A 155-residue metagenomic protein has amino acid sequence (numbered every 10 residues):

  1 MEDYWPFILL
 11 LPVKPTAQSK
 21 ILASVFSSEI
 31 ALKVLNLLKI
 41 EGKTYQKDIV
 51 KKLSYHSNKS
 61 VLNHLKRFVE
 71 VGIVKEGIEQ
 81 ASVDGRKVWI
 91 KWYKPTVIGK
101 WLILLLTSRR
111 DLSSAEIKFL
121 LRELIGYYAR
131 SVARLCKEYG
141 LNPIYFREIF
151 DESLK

Functional and structural regions predicted by a protein language model:
P6-K33: Short alpha-helical segments that sit at the start of domains
I21-A31, Y45, E79-L105: Short, cationic-aromatic polyanion-contact patches
L32-E41: Short amphipathic alpha-helical elements of helix-turn-helix/winged-helix folds
N36, Q46-D48, K66: Residues within the helices of the helix-turn-helix
G42-K52: Short acidic, hydrophobic short linear motifs in intrinsically disordered regions
K43, G72-I73: Short hinge/loop at the helix->beta-strand junction immediately C-terminal to the helix-turn-helix recognition helix
Y55-E70, E76: Short amphipathic alpha-helical interaction segments
V97-K155: Amphipathic alpha-helical dimerization/coiled-coil segments that flank or bridge DNA-binding/regulatory modules
